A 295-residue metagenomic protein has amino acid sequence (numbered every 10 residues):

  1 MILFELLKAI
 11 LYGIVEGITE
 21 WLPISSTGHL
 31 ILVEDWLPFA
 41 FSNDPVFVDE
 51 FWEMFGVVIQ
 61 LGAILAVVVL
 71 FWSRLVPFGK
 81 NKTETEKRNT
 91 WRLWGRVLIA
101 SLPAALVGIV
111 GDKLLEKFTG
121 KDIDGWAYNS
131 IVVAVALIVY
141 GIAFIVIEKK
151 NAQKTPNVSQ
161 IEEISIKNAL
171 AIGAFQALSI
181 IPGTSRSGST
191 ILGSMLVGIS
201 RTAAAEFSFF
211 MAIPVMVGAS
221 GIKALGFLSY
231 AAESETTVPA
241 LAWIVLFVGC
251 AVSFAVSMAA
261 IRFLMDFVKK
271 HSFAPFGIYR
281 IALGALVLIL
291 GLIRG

Functional and structural regions predicted by a protein language model:
M1-G295: Multi-pass membrane proteins that catalyze or facilitate reactions on polyprenyl-/lipid-phosphate substrates and their
